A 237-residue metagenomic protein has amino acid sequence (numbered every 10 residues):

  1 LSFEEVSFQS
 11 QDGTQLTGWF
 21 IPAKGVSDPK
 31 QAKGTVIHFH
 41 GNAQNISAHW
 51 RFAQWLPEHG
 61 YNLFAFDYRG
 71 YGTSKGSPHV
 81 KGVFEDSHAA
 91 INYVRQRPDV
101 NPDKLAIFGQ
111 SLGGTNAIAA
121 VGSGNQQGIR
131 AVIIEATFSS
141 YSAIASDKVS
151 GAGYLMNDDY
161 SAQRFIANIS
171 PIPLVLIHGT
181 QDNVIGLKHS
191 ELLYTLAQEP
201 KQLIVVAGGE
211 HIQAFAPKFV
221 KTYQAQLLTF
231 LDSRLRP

Functional and structural regions predicted by a protein language model:
L1-Q9: An N-terminal hydrophobic leader/cap segment in hydrolases
Q11-Y93: Membrane-embedded segments
F52, A162, G186-T195: Short alpha-helix in the alpha/beta-hydrolase fold that links the catalytic acid
A90-D99, D103-V149, A162: Primarily recognizes the serine-hydrolase "nucleophile elbow" in alpha/beta-hydrolase and SGNH/GDSL folds
G151-F165, P171: Active-site nucleophile elbow and catalytic-triad environment of alpha/beta-hydrolase enzymes
I169-S170, V175-H178, D182: Short beta-strand/loop motif that positions the catalytic acidic residue of the alpha/beta-hydrolase fold
Q181-I185, I212-Q213: Acidic catalytic loop of the alpha/beta-hydrolase fold
E191, T195, E199-P237: C-terminal catalytic histidine-bearing segment of alpha/beta-hydrolase fold enzymes
